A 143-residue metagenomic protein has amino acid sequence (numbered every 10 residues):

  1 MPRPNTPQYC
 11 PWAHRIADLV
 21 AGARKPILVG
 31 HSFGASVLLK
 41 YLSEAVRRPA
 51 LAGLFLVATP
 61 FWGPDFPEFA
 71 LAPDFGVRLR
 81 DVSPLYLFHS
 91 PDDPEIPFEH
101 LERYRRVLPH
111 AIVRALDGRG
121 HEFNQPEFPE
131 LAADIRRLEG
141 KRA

Functional and structural regions predicted by a protein language model:
M1-R24, L138: Active-site catalytic motif of lipid deacylating hydrolases and related acyltransferases
P7, R119-A132: Catalytic histidine-centered segment of alpha/beta-hydrolase-like enzymes
V29-L39: Gly/Ala-rich beta-loop-alpha elbow adjacent to hydrolase catalytic centers
R48-P64: A conserved short beta-strand
G63, P91-I96: Acidic catalytic loop of the alpha/beta-hydrolase fold
D81, Y86-H89, D93: Short beta-strand/loop motif that positions the catalytic acidic residue of the alpha/beta-hydrolase fold
P97-R106: Short alpha-helix in the alpha/beta-hydrolase fold that links the catalytic acid
R105-E122: Catalytic histidine neighborhood in serine/cysteine hydrolases with alpha/beta-hydrolase-type architecture
